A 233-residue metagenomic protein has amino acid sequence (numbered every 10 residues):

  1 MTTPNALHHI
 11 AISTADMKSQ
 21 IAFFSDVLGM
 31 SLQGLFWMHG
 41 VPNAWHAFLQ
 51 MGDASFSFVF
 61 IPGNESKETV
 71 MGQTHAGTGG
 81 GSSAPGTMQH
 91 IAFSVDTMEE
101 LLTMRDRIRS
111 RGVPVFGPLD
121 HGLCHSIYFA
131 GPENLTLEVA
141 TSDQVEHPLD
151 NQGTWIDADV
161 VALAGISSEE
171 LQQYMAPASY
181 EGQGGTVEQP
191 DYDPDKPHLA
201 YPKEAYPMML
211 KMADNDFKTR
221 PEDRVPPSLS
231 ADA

Functional and structural regions predicted by a protein language model:
M1-T2, S66-T69: Short acidic N-proximal helix/loop "leader" segments that mark the beginning of a domain or an inter-domain linker
N5, L28, G86, V113 (+1 more regions): Structured loop/turn residues at beta-strand edges in well-structured enzyme cores
A6-A15, A47-G52, V70-R107, H125-A130: Vicinal oxygen chelate
S13-E65: Core segments of cupin and vicinal oxygen chelate
A22, D26, L102-D106, S110: Replace "anionic and nucleotidyl ligands
E68-G80, Q152-I156, V161-A162: Conserved acyl-donor/pantetheine-binding loop and adjacent beta-alpha core of acyl/acetyltransferases and related
R105-A233: Vicinal oxygen chelate
